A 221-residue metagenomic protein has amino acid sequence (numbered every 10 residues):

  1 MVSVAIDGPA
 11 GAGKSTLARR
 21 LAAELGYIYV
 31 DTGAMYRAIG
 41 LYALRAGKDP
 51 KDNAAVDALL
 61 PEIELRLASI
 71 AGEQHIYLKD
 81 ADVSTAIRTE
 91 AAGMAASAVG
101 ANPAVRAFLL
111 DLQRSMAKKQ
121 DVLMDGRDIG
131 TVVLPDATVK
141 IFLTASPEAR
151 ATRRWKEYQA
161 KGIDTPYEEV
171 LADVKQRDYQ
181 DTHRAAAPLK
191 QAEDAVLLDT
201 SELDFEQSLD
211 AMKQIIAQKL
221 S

Functional and structural regions predicted by a protein language model:
I6: Hydrophobic anchor at the beta1->P-loop junction of P-loop NTPases
G11: Walker A (P-loop) phosphate-binding loop of P-loop NTPases
K14: Conserved lysine of the Walker
L17: Hydrophobic positions on the alpha1 helix immediately C-terminal to the Walker A/P-loop
A23-T89: N-terminal phosphate/diphosphate-binding loop that engages ATP/GTP or pyrophosphate donors across diverse enzyme folds
G33, D80, L109, L123 (+1 more regions): Residue-level signal for inorganic ion chemistry
A68, Q113-Q120, T131-V132, D136 (+1 more regions): Small-molecule kinase domains that catalyze NTP-dependent phosphoryl transfer to phosphate-bearing small molecules
S84-K161: ATP-dependent NMP and nucleoside kinases share a basic, alpha-helical "lid"
